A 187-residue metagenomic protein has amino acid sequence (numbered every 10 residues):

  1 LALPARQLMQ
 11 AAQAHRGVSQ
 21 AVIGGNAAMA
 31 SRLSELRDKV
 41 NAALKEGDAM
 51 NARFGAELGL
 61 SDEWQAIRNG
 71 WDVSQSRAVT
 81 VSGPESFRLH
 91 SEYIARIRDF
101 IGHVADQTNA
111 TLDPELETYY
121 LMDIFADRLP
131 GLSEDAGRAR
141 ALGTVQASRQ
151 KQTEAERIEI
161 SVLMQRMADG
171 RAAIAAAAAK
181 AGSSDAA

Functional and structural regions predicted by a protein language model:
L1-A187: Hydrophobic alpha-helical segments
